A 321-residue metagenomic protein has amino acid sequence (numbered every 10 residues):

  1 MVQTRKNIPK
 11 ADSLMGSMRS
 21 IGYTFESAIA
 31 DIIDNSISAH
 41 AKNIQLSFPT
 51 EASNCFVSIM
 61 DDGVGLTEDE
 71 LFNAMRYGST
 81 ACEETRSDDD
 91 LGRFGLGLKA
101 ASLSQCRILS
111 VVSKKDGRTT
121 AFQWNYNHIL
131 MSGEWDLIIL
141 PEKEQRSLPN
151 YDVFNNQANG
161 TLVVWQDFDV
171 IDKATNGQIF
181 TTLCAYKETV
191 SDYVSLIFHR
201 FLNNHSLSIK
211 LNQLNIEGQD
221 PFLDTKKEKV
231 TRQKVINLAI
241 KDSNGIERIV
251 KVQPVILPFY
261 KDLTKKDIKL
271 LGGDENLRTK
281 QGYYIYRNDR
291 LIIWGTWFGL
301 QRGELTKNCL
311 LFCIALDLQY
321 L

Functional and structural regions predicted by a protein language model:
M1-A52, D69-N73: Bergerat-fold GHKL ATPase/HATPase_c domain
T24, A28, E51, D89-F94 (+1 more regions): Short, glycine/acidic-rich beta->alpha junctions
I37-R86, R93: Conserved beta-strand-loop-beta-strand hairpin that lines the nucleotide-binding pocket of ATP/GTP-utilizing enzymes
P49, V163-D169, L316-L321: Short loop/turn segments at strand-loop or loop-helix junctions that form parts of catalytic or ligand-binding pockets
A52, G65, I108, K115-R118 (+3 more regions): Conserved nucleotide-binding/hydrolysis micro-motifs of P-loop NTPases
T67-D69, T120, D167, D172-A174 (+2 more regions): Short helix/loop capping segments that flank catalytic or ligand/cofactor-binding pockets
E84-Q213: GHKL-type ATPase core
I179-L183, K187, S191-D192, L202-C313 (+1 more regions): GHKL/Bergerat-fold ATPase module in large chromosome/replication-associated machines
